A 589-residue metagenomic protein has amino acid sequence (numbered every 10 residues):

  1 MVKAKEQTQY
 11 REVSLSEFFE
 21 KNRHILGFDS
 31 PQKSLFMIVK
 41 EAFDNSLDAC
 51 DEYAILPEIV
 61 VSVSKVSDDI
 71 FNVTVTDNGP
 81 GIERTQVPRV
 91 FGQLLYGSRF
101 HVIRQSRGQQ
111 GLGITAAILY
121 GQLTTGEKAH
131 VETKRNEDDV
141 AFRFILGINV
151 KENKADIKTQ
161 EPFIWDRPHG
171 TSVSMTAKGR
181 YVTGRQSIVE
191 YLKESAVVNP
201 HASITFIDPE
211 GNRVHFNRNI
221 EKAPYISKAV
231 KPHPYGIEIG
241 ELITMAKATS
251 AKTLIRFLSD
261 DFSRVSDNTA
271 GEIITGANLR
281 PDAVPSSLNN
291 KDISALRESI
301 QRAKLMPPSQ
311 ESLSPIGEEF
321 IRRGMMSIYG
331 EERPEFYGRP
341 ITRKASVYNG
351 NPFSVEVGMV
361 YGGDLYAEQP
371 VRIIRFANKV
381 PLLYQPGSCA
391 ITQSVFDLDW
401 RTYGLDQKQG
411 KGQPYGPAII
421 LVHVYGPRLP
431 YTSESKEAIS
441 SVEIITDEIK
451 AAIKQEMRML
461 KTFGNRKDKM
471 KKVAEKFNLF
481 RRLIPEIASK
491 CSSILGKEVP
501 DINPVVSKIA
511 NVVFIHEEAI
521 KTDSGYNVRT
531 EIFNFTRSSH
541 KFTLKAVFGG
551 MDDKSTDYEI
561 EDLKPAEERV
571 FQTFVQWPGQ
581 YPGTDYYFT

Functional and structural regions predicted by a protein language model:
V2-E6, N72, Q86, G97-E238 (+3 more regions): GHKL-type ATPase core
Q32-V61, G113-Y120: Conserved ATP-binding N-box helix of the HATPase_c
D77: Acidic ATP/Mg2+-coordinating residue in the GHKL
G81-E83: A short glycine-centered beta->alpha linker in the GHKL/HATPase_c
P88-V90: ATPase catalytic-site recognition across NTP-hydrolyzing enzymes
K151-A155, R180-H201, E210-T244, T249 (+5 more regions): Charged regulatory segments coupled to nucleotide-binding catalytic modules in large multidomain enzymes
E531-T536: Asparagine-centered strand-capping/turn motif at beta-strand->loop junctions
D553-G583: Intrinsically disordered, low-complexity Pro/Gly/Ser/Thr-rich segments with frequent PxxP/GP/PP motifs and embedded
